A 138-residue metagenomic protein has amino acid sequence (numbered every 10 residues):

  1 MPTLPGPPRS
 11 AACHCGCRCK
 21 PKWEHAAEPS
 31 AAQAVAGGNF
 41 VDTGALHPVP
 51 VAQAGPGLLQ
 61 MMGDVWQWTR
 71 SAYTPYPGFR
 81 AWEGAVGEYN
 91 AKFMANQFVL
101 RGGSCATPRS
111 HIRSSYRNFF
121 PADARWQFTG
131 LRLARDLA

Functional and structural regions predicted by a protein language model:
M1-R113: Functional-site microenvironments in short loops/helix caps that host divalent-cation chemistry
A12-C15, A122, A134: Polar low-complexity intrinsically disordered regions
D42-T43, R125-Q127: A short catalytic or substrate-binding loop motif that flags glycine-/basic-rich loops and adjacent residues that bind
G87-K92, N118-R125: Short proline/glycine-enriched turn/loop segments at secondary-structure junctions
Q127-A138: Short, structured beta-strand segments at or near domain termini in extracellular proteins/domains
